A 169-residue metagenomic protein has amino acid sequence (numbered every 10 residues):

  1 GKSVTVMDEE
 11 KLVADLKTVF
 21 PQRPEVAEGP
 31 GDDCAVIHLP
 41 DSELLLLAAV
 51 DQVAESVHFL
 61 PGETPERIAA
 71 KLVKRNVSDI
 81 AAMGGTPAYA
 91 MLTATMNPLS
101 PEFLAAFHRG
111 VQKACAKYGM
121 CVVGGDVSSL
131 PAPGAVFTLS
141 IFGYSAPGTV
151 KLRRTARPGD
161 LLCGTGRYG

Functional and structural regions predicted by a protein language model:
G1-T64, M83, L92, R109 (+3 more regions): Extreme N-terminal cap/leader segments of soluble proteins
K11, C34, K71-S78: Short, contiguous clusters of charged residues that form electrostatic/catalytic patches at enzyme active sites, used
E28, L60-R75, L99-R109: Glycine-rich anion/phosphate-binding loops
A35-L39, V77, A156: Short amphipathic alpha-helices and their capping/turn segments at secondary-structure boundaries
V53, T86-G169: Glycine-rich anion-binding loops of enzyme active sites
V73-A82, V123-V127: Short, charged beta->alpha transition segments
